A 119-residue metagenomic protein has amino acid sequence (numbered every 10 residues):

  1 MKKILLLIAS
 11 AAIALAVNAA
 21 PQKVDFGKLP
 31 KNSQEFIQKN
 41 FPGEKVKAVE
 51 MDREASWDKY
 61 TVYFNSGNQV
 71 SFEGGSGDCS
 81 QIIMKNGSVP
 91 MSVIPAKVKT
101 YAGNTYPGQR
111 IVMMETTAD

Functional and structural regions predicted by a protein language model:
M1-V24, I37: Bacterial Sec-dependent N-terminal signal peptides
N18-G43, K47, M51-D52, M91: Sec-dependent signal peptide cleavage junction
K31-N40, F64-S71, G103-T105: Extracellular/lumenal glycan-associated surfaces
N40-V46, N68-S71, C79, P90 (+1 more regions): Short loop/beta submotifs within extracellular cysteine-rich repeat domains
K45-F64, R110-D119: A cross-family detector of function-defining hotspots
W57-S88: Amphipathic N-proximal alpha-helical interface segments
D78-V112: Long, charged/polar, surface-exposed segments that mediate recognition or autoinhibition
